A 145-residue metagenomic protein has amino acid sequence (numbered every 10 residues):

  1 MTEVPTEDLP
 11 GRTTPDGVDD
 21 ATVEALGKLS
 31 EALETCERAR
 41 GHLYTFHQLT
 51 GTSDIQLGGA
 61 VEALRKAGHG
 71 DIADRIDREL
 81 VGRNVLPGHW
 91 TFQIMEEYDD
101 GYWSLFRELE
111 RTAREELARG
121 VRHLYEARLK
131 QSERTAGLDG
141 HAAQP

Functional and structural regions predicted by a protein language model:
M1-R65, G70-P145: C-terminal-biased regions
